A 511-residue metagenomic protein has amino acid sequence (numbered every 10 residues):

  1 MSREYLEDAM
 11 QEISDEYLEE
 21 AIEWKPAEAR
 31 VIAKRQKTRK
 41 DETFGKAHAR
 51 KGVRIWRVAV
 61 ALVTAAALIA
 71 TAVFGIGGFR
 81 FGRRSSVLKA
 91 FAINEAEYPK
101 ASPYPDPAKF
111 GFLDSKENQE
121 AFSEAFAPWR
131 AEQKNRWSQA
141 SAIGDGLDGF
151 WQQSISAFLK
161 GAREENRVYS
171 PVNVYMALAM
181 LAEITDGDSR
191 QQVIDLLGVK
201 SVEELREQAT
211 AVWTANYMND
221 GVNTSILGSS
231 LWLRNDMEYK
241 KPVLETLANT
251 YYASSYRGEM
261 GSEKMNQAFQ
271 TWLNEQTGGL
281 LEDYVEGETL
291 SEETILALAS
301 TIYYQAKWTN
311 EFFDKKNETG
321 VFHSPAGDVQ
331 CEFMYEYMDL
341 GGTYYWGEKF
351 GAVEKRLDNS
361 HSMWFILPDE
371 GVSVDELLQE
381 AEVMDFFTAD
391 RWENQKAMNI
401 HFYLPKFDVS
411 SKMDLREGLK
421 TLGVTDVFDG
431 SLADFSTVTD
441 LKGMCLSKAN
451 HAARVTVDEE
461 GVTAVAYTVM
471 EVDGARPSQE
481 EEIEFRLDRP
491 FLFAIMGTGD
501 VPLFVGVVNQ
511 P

Functional and structural regions predicted by a protein language model:
M1-R50: Disordered, charged N-terminal biogenesis/targeting segments of membrane/secreted proteins
M10, A27, R57-F81, M470: Single-pass transmembrane signal-anchor helices and their membrane-water interface zones
A70-S86, I93, G443, H451-R454 (+4 more regions): Non-catalytic interaction/Regulatory regions outside core domains
F79-V193, R476-E480, V507-V508: Flexible propeptides and autoinhibitory/regulatory segments associated with cysteine proteases
R83-S85, V383-A389: Soluble, non-membrane globular domain cores that form compact, hydrophobic packing and curved binding surfaces
L88-D114, N135, E164-V174, L181 (+3 more regions): Non-catalytic, conformational "gating/processing" segments within enzyme and secreted inhibitor domains
Q192-D195, M237: Mid-length scaffold segments of soluble, non-membrane domains
L298, G351-I366, S478-P511: Extended hydrophobic
